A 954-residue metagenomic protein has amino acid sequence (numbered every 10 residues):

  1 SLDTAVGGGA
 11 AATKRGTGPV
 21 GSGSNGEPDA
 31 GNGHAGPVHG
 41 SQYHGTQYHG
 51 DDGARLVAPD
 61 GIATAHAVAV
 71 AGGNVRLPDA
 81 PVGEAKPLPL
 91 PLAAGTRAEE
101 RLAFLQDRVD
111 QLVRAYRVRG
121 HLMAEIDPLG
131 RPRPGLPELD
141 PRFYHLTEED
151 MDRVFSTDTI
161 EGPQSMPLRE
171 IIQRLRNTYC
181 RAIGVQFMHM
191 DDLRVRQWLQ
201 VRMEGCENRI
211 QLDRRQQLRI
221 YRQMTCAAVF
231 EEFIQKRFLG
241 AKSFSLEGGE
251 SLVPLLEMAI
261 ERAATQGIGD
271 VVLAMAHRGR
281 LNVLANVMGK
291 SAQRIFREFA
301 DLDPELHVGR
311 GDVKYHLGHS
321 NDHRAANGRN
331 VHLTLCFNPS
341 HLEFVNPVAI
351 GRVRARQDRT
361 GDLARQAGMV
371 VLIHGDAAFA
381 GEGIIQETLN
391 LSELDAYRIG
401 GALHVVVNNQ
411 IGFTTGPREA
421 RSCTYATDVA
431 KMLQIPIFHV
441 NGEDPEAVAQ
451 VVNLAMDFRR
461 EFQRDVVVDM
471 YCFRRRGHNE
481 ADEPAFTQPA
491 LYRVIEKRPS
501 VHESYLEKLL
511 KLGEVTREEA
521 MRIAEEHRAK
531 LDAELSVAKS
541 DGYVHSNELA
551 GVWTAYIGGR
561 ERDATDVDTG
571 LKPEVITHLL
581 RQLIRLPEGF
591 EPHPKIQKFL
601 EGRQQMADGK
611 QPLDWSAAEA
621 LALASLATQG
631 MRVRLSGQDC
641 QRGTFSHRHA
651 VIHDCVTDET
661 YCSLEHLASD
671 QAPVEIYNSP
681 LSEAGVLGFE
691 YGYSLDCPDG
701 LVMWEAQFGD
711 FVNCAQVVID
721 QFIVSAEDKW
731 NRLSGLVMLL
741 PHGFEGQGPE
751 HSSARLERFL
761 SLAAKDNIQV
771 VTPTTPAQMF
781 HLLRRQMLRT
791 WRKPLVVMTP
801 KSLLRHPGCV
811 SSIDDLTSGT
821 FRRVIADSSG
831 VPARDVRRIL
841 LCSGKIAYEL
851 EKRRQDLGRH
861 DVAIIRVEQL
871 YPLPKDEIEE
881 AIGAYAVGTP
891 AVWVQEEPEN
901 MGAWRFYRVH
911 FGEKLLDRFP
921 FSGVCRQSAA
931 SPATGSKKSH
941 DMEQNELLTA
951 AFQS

Functional and structural regions predicted by a protein language model:
L2-L252, I268: Extended, charge-enriched "interface" segments that sit outside catalytic cores
A63, V75-R76, F104-R114, H121-V154 (+3 more regions): Flexible, glycine-rich loop/tail regions that form catalytic "lids" or insertion modules at the edges of active sites
N208-F230, F296-R297, D301-I350, R354-G361 (+2 more regions): Active-site cores of enzymes that catalyze phosphoryl transfer or operate on phosphate-rich substrates
F233-Q293, Q604, D614-A627, M631-R632: Active-site pocket-lining segments that scaffold enzyme catalytic pockets across diverse folds
S245-L256, F337-A349, G381, D444-V448 (+6 more regions): Phosphate/oxyanion-binding active-site loops and adjacent basic polyanion-contact surfaces
P254-I268, R354-R365, A622-Q629, F689-C697 (+1 more regions): A short acidic-Thr-Gly-centered motif at the start of a beta-strand
G269-Q434, F438, F645-C697: Cofactor-binding active-site loop characterized by glycine-rich and histidine/acidic residues
G412-C423, K431-V467, Y471-G477: Conserved phosphate-handling catalytic cores of large alpha/beta enzymes
